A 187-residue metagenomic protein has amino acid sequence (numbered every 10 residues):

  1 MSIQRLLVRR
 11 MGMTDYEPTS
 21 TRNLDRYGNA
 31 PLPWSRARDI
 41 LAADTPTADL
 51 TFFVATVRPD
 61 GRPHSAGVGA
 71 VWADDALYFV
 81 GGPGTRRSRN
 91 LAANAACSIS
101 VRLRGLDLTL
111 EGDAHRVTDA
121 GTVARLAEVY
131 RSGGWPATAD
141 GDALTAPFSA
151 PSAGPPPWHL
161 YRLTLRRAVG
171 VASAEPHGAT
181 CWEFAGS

Functional and structural regions predicted by a protein language model:
M1-P33, L106-S187: Charged, gly/pro-rich active-site loop segments
S20-F52: Short, basic/aromatic recognition patches
R38-D39, S65-A66, G84, F148-S149: A generic local structural motif
R38-L41, S88, L126-Y130: A generic alpha-helix structural signal
T45-T47, A70, A153: Generic structural signal for beta-strand residues in well-ordered domains
D49-P83, R89-L91, C97-V101, T109-D113: Short beta-strand segments
T85-R86, G121: A generic structural signal for alpha-helix starts
A92-C97, E128, S132: Short, intrinsically disordered, mixed-charge
